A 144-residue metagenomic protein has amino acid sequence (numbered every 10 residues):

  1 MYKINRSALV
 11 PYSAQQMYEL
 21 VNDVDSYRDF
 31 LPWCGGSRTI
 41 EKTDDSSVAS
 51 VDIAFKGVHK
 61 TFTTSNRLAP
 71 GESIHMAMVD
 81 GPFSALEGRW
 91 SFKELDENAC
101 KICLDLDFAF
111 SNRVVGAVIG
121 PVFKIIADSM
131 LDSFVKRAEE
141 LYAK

Functional and structural regions predicted by a protein language model:
M1-D45, K144: Hydrophobic ligand-binding cavity/cleft-lining segments
Y2, D45-S47, V58-K60, S84 (+1 more regions): Residue-level preference for beta-strand/loop junctions
R6-A8, S37-T39, F62-R67, E87-E94: Hydrophobic/aromatic beta-strand elements that line small-molecule binding cavities or substrate pockets in beta-rich
A14, I40-D45, L68-G71, S91-K101: A short, structured loop/turn motif at beta-sheet edges
M17, Y27, A49, N66 (+2 more regions): Hydrophobic pocket/interface hotspot
R38-V79, S133, R137: Glycine-rich portal/gate segments that line the openings of hydrophobic small-molecule binding cavities
M78-D128: Beta-strand/loop substructures that line and gate deep hydrophobic ligand-binding cavities in soluble
K136-K144: Short, highly charged C-terminal tails/helix-capping segments
